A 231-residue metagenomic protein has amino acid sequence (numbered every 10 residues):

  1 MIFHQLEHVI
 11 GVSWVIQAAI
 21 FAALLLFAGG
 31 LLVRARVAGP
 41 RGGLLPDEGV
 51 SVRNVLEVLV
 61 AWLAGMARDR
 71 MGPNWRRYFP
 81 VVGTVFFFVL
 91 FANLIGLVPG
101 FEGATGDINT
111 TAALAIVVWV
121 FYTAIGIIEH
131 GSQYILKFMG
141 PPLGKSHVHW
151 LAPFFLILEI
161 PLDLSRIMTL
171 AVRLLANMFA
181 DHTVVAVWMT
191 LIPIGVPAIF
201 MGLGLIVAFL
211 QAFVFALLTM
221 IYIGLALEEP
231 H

Functional and structural regions predicted by a protein language model:
M1-H231: Selective transmembrane helix interface/packing segments
